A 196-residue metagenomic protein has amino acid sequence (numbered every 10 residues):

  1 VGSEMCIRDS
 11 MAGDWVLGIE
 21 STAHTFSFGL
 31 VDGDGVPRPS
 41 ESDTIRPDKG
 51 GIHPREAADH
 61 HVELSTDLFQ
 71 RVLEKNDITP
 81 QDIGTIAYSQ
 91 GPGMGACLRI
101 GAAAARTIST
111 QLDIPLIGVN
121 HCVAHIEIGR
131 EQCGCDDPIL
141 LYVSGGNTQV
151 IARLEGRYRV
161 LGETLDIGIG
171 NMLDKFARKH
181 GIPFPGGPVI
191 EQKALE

Functional and structural regions predicted by a protein language model:
V1-I7: Short, small-residue-biased leader/transition segments that mark boundaries at the very start of proteins
M11-G13, I114-I139: Conserved phosphate-binding catalytic cores of ATP/NTP-utilizing and phosphoryl-transfer enzymes
A12-D14, G18-T22, R38-P39, L141-V143 (+1 more regions): A short helix-loop
G13-D82, Y88-P92: N-terminal beta-alpha supersecondary unit
D32-P37, I100-I114, E131-C135, R153-R159: A glycine- and small-aliphatic-rich helix-loop capping segment at beta-alpha/alpha-beta transitions that lines
D48-K49, V123-I128, R178: Short alpha-helix plus adjacent loop in nuclease-associated cores
G84-E127: Glycine-rich phosphate-binding loop and adjoining helix at the ATP-binding site of ATP-dependent phosphoryl-transfer
